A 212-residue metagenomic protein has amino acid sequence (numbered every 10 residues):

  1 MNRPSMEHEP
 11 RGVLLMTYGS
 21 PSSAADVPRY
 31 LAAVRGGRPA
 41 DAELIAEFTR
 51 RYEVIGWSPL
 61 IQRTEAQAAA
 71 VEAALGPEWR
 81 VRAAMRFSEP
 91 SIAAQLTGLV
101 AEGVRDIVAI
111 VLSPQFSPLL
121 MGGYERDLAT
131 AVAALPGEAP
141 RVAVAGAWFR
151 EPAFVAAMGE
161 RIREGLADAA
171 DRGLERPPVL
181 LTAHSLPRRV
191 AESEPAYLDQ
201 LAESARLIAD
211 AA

Functional and structural regions predicted by a protein language model:
N2-A212: Active-site-proximal alpha-helix that buttresses catalytic centers in soluble enzyme cores
